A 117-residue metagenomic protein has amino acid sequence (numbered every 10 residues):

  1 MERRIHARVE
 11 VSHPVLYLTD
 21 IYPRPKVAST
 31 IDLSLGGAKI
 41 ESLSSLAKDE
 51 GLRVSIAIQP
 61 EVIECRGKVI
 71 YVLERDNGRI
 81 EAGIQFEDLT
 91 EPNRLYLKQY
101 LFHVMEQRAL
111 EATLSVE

Functional and structural regions predicted by a protein language model:
M1-L35, K98-E117: N-terminal helix initiation/capping motif
V11, K26, L52, I63-C65 (+1 more regions): Hydrophobic core residues within well-ordered beta-strands of beta-rich domains
P14-T19, E50-V62: Short conserved beta-strand and strand-loop elements enriched in small hydrophobics with frequent Asp/Gly
L18, E41-L43, A57-Q59, I70 (+1 more regions): Solvent-exposed residues in well-ordered beta-strands and their adjoining turns, especially edge/terminal strands
T30, G67-V69: Conserved hydrophobic positions within beta-strands
S34, Y71-L73, D88-T90: A generic structural motif
A38-S42, R75-F86: Short, solvent-exposed secondary-structure boundary/capping segments
L46-K48: Short, well-ordered loop/turn sites that connect or cap secondary structure elements
